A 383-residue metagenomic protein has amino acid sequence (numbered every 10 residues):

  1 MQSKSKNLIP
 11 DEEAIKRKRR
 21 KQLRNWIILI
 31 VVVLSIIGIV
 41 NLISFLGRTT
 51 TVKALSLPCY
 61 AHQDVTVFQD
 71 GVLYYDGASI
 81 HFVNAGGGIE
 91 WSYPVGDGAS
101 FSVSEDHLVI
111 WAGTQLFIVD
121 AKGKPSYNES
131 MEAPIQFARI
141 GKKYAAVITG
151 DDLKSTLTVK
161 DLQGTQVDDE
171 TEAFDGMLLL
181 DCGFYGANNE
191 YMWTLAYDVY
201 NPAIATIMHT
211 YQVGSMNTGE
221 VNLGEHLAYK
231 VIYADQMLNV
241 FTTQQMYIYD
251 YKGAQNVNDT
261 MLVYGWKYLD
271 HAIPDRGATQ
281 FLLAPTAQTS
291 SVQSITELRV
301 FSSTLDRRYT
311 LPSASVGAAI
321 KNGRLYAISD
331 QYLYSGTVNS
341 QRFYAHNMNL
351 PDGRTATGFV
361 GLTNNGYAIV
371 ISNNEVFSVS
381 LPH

Functional and structural regions predicted by a protein language model:
M1-L23: N-terminal Lys/Arg-rich, disordered targeting/topogenic segments
R24-L42: Hydrophobic membrane-insertion alpha-helices, especially the h-region of bacterial N-terminal signal peptides
V32-V33, T286-S290, R324, G366: Carboxylate-rich, polar loop motifs that coordinate divalent cations or form catalytic acidic clusters
I37-P58, G77-P94, Q115-S130, T156-F174 (+5 more regions): Surface-exposed loop/turn elements that mediate protein-protein interactions on large endomembrane-trafficking
P58-F68, V95-D106, M131-Y144, D175-G186 (+4 more regions): Repeated scaffold domains used in trafficking and secretory/extracellular systems, primarily beta-propellers
Y74, I110, V147, M192-L195 (+4 more regions): Residue position within the beta-strands of beta-propeller blades
S102-T206: Non-cytosolic head/periplasmic domains of membrane-anchored proteins
G323, A327, Y332-L333, N339 (+1 more regions): Large, well-folded core regions of big proteins
